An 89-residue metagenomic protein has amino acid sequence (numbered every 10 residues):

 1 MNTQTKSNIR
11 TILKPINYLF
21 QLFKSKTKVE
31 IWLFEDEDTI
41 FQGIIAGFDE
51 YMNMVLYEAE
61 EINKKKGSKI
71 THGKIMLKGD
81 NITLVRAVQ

Functional and structural regions predicted by a protein language model:
M1-Q42, A46, E60-Q89: Short glycine-rich, low-complexity segments
Y51-N63: Compact nucleic-acid interaction/catalytic patches
